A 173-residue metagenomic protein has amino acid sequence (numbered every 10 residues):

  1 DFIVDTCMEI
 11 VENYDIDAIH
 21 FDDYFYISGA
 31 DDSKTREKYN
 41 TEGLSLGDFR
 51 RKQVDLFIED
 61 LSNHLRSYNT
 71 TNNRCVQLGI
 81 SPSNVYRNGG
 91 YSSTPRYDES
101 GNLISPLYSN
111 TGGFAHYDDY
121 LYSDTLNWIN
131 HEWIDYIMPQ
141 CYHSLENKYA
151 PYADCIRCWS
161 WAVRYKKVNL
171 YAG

Functional and structural regions predicted by a protein language model:
D1-W133, Y142-H143: Polysaccharide-binding and catalytic clefts of secreted carbohydrate-active enzymes
H131, L145-G173: Surface-exposed substrate-engagement region within the catalytic domains of secreted or surface-exposed extracellular
